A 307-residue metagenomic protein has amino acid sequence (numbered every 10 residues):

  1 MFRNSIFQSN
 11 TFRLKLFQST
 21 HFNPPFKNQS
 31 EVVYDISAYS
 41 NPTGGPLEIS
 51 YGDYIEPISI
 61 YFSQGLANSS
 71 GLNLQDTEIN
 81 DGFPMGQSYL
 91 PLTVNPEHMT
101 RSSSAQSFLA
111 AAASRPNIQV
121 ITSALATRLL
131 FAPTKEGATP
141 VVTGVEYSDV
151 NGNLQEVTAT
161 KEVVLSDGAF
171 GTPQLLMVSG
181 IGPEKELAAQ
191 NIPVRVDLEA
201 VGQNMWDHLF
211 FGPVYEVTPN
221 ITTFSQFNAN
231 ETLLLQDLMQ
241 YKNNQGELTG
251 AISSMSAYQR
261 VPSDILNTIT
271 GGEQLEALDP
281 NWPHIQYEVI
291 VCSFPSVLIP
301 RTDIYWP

Functional and structural regions predicted by a protein language model:
F2-A132, V142, E216, T223-E231: Conserved redox-cofactor binding core of oxidoreductases
R3-F12, H21, P25, Q29 (+4 more regions): Classical protein tyrosine phosphatase
P42, P173, P183-W306: Mid-to-C-terminal "cap/lid" subdomains and adjacent gly/pro-rich loops that border and regulate access to redox
T122, D149, D167-G168, S179: Glycine-rich, N-terminal phosphate-binding loop of Rossmann-like dinucleotide-binding domains
A124-L125, L129-L130, P300-P307: Conserved alpha/beta core surface patches that mediate binding of polyanionic ligands
A132, E146-V150, R260: A generic structural motif
P133-V141, V150-N153, I265-T268: Short, solvent-exposed loop/turn segments that connect beta-strands within catalytic domains and beta-strand-rich
N151-E162, S166-D167: Core beta-strand elements of the Rossmann-like FAD/NAD(P) dinucleotide-binding domain in flavoenzyme oxidoreductases
